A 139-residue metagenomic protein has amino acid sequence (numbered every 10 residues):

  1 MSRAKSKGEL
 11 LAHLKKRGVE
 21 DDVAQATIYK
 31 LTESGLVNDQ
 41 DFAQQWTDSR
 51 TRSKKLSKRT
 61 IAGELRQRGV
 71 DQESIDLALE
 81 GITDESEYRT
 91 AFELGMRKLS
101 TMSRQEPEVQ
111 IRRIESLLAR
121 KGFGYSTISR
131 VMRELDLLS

Functional and structural regions predicted by a protein language model:
M1-S139: An alpha-helical, amphipathic repeat domain used for nucleic-acid recognition, typified by the mTERF helical solenoid
